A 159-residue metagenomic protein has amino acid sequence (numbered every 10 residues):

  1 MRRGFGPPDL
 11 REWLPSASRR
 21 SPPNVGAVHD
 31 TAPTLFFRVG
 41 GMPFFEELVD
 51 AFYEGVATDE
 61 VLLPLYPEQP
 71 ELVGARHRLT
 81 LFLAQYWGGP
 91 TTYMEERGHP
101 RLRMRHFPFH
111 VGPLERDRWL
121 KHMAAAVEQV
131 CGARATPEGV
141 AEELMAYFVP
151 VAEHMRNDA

Functional and structural regions predicted by a protein language model:
M1-P7: Extreme N-terminal basic, low-complexity initiation segments that serve as generic localization/processing leaders
D9-E12, A17: Acidic, Ala/Val/Gly-enriched low-complexity intrinsically disordered segments
W13, P22-P33, E46-D158: Heme-based O2/NO sensor domains and their adjacent alpha-helical segments, primarily globin folds but also including
F36-R38: Short, motif-level signal for alpha-helix interfacial/capping segments enriched in acidic residues and aromatics/proline
